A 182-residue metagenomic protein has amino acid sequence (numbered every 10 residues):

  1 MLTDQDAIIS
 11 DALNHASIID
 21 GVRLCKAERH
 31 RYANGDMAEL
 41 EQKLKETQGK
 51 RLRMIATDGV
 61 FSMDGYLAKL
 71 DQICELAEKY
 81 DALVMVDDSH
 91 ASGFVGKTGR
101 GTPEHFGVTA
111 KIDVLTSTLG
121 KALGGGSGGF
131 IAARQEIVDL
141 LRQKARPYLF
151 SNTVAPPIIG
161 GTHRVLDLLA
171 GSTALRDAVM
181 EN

Functional and structural regions predicted by a protein language model:
M1-A16, N182: Conserved PLP-anchoring active-site segment centered on the Schiff-base-forming lysine
L2-T3, A33-A38, R53-G59, F94-G96 (+2 more regions): Pyridoxal 5′-phosphate
D4, L24-K26, Y80, A110-K111: Short, structured coil segments at secondary-structure junctions
A16, A38, G59-D64, A91-F94 (+1 more regions): Short, small-residue-enriched loops and turns at beta-alpha junctions that line or gate enzyme active sites
A16-C25: Active-site-proximal loop->helix
H30-V86: Active-site phosphate-binding strand-loop segment of PLP-dependent enzymes
Y80-L83, H90, V95-N182: Active-site C-terminal subdomain of aminotransferase-like
